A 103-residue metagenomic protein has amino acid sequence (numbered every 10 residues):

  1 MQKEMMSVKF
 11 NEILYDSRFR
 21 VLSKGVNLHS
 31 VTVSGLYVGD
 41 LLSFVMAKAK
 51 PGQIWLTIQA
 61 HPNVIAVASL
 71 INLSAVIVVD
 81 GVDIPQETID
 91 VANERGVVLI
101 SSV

Functional and structural regions predicted by a protein language model:
M1-K48: Conserved catalytic and cofactor-binding micro-motifs that handle phosphate-bearing ligands or nucleotide cofactors
S30-V33, G39-I54, I58-V103: Feature captures the catalytic cores and cofactor-binding loops of soluble hydro-lyases/lyases that act on carboxylate
